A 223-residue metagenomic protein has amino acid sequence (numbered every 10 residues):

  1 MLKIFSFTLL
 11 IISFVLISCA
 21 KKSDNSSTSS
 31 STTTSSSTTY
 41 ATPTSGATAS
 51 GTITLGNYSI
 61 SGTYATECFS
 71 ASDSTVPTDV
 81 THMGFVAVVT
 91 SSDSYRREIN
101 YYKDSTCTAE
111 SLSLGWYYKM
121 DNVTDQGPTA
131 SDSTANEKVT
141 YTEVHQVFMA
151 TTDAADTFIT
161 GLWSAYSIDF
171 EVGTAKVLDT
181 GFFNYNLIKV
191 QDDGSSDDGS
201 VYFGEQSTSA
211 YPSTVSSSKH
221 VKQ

Functional and structural regions predicted by a protein language model:
M1-S18: Sec-dependent bacterial lipoprotein signal peptides
V15-L55: Bacterial Sec-dependent N-terminal signal peptides
Y40-D104: Short N-terminal edge-element motif at the start of the domain
F69-V76, R96-S195, E205-Y211: Contiguous, well-ordered beta-strand patches that form the walls/edges of small beta-barrel/beta-sandwich domains
V88-T90, V190-D192, K222: Generic beta-strand structural signal
V201-G204, S217: Disulfide- and glycan-decorated extracellular loop modules of small multi-pass membrane proteins, especially 4-TM
P212-Q223: Short, low-complexity, Pro/Ser/Thr/Gly-rich segments in the mature regions of secreted, periplasmic
